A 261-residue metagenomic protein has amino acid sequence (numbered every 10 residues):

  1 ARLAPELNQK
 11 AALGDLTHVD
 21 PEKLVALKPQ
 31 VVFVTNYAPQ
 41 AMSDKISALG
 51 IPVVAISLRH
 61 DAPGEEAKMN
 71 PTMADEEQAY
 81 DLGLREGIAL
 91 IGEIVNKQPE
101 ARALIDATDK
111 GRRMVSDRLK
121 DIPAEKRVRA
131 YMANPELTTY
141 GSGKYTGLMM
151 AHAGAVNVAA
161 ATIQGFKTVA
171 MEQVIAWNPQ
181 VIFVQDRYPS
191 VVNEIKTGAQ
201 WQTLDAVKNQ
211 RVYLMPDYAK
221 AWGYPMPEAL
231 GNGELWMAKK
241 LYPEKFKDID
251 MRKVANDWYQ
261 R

Functional and structural regions predicted by a protein language model:
A1-N36, V158: A short, structured surface patch at a secondary-structure boundary
R2-L3, Q9-K10, Y145-F166: Alpha-helical, coiled-coil/dimerization segments enriched in small aliphatic residues
K10-E22, R59-D61, T162-M171: Short helix-initiation/N-cap motifs at beta->coil->alpha
V19-K28, D44, A48-L49, V169-N178: Short helices/loops that flank or line small-molecule/ion binding pockets
V31-T35, V53-S57, K126-A133, N157-A160 (+2 more regions): Structural recognition of the beta-strand scaffold that forms the well-ordered cores of secreted hydrolase catalytic
A38-A48, Q185-T197: A ligand-binding cleft/hinge motif common to bilobed small-molecule-binding domains
M42-S43, S47-N134, T138, P216-R261: Extracytoplasmic substrate-binding proteins
Y145, M149, F166-D186: Ligand-binding pocket segment of bilobal, Venus flytrap-like solute-binding proteins
